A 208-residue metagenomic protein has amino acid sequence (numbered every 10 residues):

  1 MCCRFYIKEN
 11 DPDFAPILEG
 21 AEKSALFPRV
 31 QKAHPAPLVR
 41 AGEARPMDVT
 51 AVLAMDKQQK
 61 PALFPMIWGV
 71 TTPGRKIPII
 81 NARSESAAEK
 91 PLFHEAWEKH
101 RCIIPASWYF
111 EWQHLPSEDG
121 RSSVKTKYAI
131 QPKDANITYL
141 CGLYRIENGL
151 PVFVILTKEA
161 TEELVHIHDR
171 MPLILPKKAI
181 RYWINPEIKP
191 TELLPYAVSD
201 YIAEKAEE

Functional and structural regions predicted by a protein language model:
M1-E208: Short linear sequence motif anchored by a di-proline
